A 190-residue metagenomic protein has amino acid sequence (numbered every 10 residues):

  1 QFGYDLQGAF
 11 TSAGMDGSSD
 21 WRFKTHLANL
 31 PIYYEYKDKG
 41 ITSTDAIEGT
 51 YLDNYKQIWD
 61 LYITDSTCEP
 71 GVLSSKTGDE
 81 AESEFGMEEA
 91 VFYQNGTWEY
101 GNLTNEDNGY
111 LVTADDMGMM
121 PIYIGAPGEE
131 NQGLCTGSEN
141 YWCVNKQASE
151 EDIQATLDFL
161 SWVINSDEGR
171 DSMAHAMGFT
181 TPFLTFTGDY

Functional and structural regions predicted by a protein language model:
Q1-T44: Extracytoplasmic/periplasmic solute-binding protein
Y4, I32, D60-P70, A90 (+3 more regions): Sec-exported extracytoplasmic/periplasmic mature domains
L6-G8, M87-G96: Alpha-to-beta junction loops
G40-S75: Glycine-centered hinge/linker elements that transmit conformational signals in sensory and ligand-binding systems
V72-M87: Short helix-initiation/N-cap motifs at beta->coil->alpha
G78, N95-Y100, S138-N140: Beta->alpha turn/N-cap motifs
T97-T113: A ligand-binding cleft/hinge motif common to bilobed small-molecule-binding domains
N108-F179: Extracytoplasmic/periplasmic substrate-recognition and gating elements
